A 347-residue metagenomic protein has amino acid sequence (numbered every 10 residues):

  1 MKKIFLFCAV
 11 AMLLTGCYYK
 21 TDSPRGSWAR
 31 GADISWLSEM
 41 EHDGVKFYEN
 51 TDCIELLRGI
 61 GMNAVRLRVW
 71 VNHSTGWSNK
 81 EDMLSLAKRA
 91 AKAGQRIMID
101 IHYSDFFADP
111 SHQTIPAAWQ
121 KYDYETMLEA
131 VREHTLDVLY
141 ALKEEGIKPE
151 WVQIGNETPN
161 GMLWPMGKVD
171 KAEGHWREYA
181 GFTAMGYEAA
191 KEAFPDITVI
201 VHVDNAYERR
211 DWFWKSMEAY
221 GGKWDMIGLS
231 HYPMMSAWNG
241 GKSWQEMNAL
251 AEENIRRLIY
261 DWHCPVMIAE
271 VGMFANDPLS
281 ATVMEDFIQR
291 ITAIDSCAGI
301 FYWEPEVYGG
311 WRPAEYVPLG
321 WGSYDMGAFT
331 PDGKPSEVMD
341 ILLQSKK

Functional and structural regions predicted by a protein language model:
M1-I4: Positively charged n-region of N-terminal signal peptides that target proteins for export
L14-G16: C-terminal motif of bacterial Sec signal peptides marking the signal peptidase cleavage site
T21-L56: Boundary/entry segment of secreted carbohydrate-active catalytic domains
R30-I34, V65-L67, I97-I101, E150-I154 (+4 more regions): Hydrophobic faces of well-ordered beta-strands that scaffold small-molecule active sites in alpha/beta enzyme cores
E39-Y48, V71-E81, P159-M162, H202-F213 (+3 more regions): Acidic-and-aromatic substrate-binding clefts and catalytic sites of carbohydrate-active enzymes
H42-K46, I54, R257, N276-R290 (+1 more regions): Aromatic-rich peripheral "rim/lid" segments of glycoside hydrolase catalytic domains that contact and position glycan
T51-R58, P195-T198, R209-S280, T292 (+1 more regions): Glycoside hydrolase catalytic-domain groove-lining segments
L56-H175, A180-T198, D204: Substrate-binding cleft and catalytic face of glycoside hydrolase catalytic domains, especially the flexible beta-alpha
